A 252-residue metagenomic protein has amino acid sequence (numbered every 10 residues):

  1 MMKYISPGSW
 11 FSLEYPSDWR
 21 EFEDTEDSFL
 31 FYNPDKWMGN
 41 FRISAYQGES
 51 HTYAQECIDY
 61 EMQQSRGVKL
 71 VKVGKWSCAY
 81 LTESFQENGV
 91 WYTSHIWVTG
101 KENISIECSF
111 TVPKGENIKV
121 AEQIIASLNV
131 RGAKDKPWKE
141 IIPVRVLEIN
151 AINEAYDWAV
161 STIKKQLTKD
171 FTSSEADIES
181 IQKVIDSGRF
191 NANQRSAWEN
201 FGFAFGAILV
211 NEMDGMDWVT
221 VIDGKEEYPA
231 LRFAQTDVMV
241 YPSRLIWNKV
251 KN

Functional and structural regions predicted by a protein language model:
K3-E56, Y60: Secretory pathway targeting signatures of secreted, lumenal, and periplasmic proteins
D18-E23, M62-G74, G215-W218: Short secondary-structure junctions
W19, I106-K139: Surface-exposed amphipathic alpha-helical segments
D27, S187-Q235: Amphipathic, interaction-prone secondary-structure segments
Y32-K36, T99-K101, F233-A234: Active-site beta-strand termini and strand-to-loop segments that position acidic
C57-S105, T111-K114: Signature of long, low-cysteine stretches enriched in small and polar/charged residues
W138-S196: N-terminal low-complexity, intrinsically disordered segments
Y228-N252: A recognition module on extended beta-rich or small alphabeta surfaces enriched in W/G with H and D/E
